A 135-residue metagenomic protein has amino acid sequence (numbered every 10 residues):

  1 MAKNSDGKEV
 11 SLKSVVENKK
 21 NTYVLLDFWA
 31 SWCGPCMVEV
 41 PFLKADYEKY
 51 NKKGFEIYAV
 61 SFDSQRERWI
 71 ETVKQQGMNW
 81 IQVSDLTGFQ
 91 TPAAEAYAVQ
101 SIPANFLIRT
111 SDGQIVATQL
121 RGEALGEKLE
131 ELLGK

Functional and structural regions predicted by a protein language model:
A2-V24: A short beta-strand-turn-helix
K13, V40, K44, R66 (+2 more regions): Extracytoplasmic/secreted envelope proteins and their assembly/folding machinery, especially bacterial periplasmic
L25-L26, I57, N105: Hydrophobic beta-strand anchors of alpha/beta hydrolase catalytic cores
F28-A45: Conserved redox-active cysteine motifs that mediate thiol-disulfide chemistry, especially di-cysteine Cys-X(1-2)-Cys
W29, G134-K135: Short, solvent-exposed mixed-charge patches
A30-G34, D63-R66, G88, G122: Solvent-exposed loop/turn segments at secondary-structure junctions within structured extracellular/periplasmic domains
E48-I102: Conserved segment of the thioredoxin-like fold in thiol-based oxidoreductases
M78, D85-G134: Thiol/disulfide oxidoreductase modules built on the thioredoxin-like
